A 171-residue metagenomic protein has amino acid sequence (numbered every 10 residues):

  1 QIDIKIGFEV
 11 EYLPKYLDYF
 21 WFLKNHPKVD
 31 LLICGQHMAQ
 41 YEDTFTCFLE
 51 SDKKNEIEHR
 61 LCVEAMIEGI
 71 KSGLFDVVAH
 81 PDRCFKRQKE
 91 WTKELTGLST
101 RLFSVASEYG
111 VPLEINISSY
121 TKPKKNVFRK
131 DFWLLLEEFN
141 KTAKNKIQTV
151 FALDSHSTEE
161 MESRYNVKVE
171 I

Functional and structural regions predicted by a protein language model:
Q1-Y109: Extended substrate/RNA-proximal surfaces in nucleic-acid metabolism proteins
E90-I171: Charged catalytic cores and adjacent phosphate/nucleic-acid-binding surfaces used for phosphate/nucleic-acid chemistry
